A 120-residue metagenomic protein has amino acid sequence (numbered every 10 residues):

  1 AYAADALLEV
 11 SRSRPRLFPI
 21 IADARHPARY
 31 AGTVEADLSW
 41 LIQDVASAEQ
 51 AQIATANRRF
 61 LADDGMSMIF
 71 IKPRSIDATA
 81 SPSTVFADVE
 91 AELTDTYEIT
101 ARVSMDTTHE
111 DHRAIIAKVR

Functional and structural regions predicted by a protein language model:
A1-Q50: S-adenosyl-L-methionine
A3-S13, T55-V119: C-terminal substrate-binding/active-site "lid" region of AdoMet-derived donor-dependent transferases
